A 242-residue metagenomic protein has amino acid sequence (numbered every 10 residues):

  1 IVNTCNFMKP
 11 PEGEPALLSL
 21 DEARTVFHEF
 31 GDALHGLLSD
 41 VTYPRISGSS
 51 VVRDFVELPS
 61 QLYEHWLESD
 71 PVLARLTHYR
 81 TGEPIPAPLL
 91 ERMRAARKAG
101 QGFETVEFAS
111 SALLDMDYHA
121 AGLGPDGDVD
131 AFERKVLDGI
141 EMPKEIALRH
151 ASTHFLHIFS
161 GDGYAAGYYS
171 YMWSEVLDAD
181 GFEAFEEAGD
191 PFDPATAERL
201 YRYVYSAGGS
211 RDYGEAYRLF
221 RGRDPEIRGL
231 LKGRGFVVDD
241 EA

Functional and structural regions predicted by a protein language model:
I1-A242: Cation-handling catalytic/transport regions enriched in His/Asp/Glu
